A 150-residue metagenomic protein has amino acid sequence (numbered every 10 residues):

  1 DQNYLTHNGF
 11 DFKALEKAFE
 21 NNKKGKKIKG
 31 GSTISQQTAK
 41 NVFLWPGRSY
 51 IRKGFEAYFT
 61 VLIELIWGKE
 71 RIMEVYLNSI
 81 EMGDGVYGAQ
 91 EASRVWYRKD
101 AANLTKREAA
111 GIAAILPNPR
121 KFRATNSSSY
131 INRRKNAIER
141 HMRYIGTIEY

Functional and structural regions predicted by a protein language model:
D1-Y150: Peptidoglycan glycan-strand catalytic modules in the bacterial/periplasmic cell-wall system
